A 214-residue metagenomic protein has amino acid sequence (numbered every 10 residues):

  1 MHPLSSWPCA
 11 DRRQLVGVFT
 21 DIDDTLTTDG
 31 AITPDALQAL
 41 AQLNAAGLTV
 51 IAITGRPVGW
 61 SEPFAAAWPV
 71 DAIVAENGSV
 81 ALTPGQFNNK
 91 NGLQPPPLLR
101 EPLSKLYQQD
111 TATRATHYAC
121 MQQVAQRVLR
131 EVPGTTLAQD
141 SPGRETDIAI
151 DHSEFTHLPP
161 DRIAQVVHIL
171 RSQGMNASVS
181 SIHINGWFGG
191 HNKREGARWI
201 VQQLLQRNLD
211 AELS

Functional and structural regions predicted by a protein language model:
M1-T20, Q203: Non-catalytic pre-domain segments flanking phosphatase-related domains
D11-A31, A197: Asp-based phosphoryl-transfer active-site loop
G17-F19, A72, L213-S214: Hydrophobic "anchor" residues on beta-strands that sit immediately upstream of conserved functional sites
T27, V50-A52, S214: Short catalytic-loop micro-motif centered on adjacent basic/acidic residues
A31-D140: Active-site phosphate-binding/coordination module
V124-S214: Conserved acidic, metal-coordinating active-site core of Asp-based, Mg2+-dependent phosphoryl-transfer enzymes
